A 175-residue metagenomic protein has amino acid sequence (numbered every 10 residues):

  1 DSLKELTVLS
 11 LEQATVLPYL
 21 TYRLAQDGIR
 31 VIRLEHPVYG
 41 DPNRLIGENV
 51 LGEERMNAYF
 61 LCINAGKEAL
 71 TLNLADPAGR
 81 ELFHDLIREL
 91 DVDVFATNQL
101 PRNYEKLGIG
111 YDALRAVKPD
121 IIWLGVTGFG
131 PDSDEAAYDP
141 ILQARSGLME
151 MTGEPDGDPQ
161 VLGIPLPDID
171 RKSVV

Functional and structural regions predicted by a protein language model:
D1-V175: N-terminal helix-loop segment corresponding to the beta1-alpha1 unit of nucleotide/adenylate-binding folds
